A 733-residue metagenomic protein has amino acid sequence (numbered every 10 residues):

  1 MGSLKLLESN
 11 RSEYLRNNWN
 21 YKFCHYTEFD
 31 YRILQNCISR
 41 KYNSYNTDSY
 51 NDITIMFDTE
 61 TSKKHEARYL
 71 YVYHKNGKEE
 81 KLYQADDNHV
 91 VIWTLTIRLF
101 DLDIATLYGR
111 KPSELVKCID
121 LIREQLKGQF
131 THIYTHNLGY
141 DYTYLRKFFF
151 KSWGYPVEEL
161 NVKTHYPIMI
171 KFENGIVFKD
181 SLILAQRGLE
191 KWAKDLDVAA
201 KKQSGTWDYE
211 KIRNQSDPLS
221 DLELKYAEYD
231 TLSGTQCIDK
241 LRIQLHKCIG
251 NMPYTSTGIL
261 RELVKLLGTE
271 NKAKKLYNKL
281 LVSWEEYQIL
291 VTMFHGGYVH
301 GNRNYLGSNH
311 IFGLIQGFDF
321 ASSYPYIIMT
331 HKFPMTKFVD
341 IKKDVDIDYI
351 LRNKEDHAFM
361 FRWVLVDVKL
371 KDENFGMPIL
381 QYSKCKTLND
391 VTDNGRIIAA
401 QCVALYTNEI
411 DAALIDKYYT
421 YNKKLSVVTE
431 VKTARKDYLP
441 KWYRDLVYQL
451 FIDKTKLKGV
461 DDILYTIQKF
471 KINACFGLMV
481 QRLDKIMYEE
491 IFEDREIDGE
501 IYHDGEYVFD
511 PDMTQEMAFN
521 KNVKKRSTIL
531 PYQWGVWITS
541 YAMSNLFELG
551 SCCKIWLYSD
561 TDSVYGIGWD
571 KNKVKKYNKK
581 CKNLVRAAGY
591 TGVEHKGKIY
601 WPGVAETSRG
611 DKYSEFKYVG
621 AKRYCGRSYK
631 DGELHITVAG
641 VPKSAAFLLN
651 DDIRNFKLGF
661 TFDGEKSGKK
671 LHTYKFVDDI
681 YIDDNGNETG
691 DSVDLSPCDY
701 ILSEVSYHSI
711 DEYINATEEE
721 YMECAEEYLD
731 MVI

Functional and structural regions predicted by a protein language model:
M1-T59: N-terminal accessory regions of nucleic-acid-interacting proteins
Y50-T54, H65, H74-N137, Y142-I733: Conserved acidic
D58-E66: Ser/Thr-glycine-rich phosphate-binding loops at phosphate-binding pockets of nucleotides, nucleotide cofactors
